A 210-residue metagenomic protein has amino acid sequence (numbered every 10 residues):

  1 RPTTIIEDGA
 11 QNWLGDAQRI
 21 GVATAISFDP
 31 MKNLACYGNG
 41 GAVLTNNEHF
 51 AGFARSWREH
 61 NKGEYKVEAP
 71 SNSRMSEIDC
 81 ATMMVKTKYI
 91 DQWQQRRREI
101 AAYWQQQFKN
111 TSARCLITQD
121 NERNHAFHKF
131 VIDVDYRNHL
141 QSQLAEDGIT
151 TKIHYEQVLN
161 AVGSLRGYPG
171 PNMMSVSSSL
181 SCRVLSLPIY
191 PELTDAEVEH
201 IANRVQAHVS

Functional and structural regions predicted by a protein language model:
T3-T4, V22-A23, A113-R114, I149: A structural micro-motif
T4-Y37, G63-K66: Conserved active-site segment immediately N-terminal to the catalytic lysine that forms the internal aldimine
G15, V43, I132-V134: Conserved hydrophobic "DFG−1" position in protein kinase catalytic cores
V22-A25, V43, P169-N172: Short, hinge-like loop/turn segments at secondary-structure boundaries
A25-S27, G41-N46, M84: Short beta-strand-to-turn element immediately C-terminal to the catalytic PLP-Schiff-base lysine in fold type I
E48-S210: PLP-dependent aminotransferase class I/II
